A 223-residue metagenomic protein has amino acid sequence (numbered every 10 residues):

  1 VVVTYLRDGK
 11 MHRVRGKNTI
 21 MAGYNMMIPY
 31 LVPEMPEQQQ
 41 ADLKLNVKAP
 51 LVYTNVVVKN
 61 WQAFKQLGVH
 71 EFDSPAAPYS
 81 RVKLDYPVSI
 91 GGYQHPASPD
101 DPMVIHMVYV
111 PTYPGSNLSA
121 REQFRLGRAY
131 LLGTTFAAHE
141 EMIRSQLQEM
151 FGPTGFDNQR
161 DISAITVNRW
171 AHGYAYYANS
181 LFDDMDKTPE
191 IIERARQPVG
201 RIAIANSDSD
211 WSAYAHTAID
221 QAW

Functional and structural regions predicted by a protein language model:
V1: Feature captures the FAD/FMN-dependent oxidoreductase FAD-binding
T4-A76: Glycine-rich loop(s) and the adjacent beta-strand/alpha-helix scaffold that form part
V57, Q66-W223: Conserved flavin/dinucleotide-binding core of flavoenzymes
